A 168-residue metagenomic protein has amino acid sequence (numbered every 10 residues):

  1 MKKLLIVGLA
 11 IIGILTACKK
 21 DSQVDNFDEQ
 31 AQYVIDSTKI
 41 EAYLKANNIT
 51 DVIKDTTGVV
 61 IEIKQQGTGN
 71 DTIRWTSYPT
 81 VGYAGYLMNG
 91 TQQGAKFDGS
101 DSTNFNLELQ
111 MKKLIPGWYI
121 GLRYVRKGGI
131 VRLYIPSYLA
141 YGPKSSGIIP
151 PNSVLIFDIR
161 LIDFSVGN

Functional and structural regions predicted by a protein language model:
M1-C18: Sec-dependent bacterial lipoprotein signal peptides
L5, C18-N168: Cross-family detector of peptidyl-prolyl cis-trans isomerase
